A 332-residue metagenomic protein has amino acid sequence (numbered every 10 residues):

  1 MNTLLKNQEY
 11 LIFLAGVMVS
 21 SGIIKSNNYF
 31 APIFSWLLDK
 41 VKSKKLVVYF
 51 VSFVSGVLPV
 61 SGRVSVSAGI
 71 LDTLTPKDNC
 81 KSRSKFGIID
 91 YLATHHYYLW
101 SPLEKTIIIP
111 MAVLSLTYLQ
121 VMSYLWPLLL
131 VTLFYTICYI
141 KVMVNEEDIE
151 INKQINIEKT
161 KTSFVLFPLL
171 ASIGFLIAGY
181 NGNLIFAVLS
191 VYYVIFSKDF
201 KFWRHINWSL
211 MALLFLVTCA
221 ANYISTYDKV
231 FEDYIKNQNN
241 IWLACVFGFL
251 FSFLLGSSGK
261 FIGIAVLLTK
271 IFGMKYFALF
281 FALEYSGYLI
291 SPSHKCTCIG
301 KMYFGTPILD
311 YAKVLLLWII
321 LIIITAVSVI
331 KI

Functional and structural regions predicted by a protein language model:
M1-I12, I137-Y227, K331: Hydrophobic transmembrane alpha-helices of multi-pass small-molecule transporters
N2-N28, K45-F53, K198-V230, N237-L254: Core transmembrane alpha-helical segments of multi-pass membrane transporters/permeases
K6-Y10, W36-Y49, D78-F86, T162-S163 (+3 more regions): Membrane-interfacial loop-to-helix junctions in multi-pass transporters
S26-Y29, D39-S43, T73-G87, P110-L119 (+2 more regions): Juxtamembrane helix-boundary/capping and inter-helix hinge elements in multi-pass membrane proteins
W36-D39, I88, R204-L214, A265: Cytoplasmic-side transmembrane-helix entry/capping segments in multi-pass membrane proteins
K40-I70, Q238-Y288: Hydrophobic alpha-helical transmembrane segments of multi-pass integral membrane proteins, predominantly secondary
P76, L129-C138, V188-K198, S286-S293: Alpha-helical transmembrane segments and their membrane-interface exit regions
S84, P102, T106, V121-F134 (+2 more regions): C-terminal transmembrane helix pair
